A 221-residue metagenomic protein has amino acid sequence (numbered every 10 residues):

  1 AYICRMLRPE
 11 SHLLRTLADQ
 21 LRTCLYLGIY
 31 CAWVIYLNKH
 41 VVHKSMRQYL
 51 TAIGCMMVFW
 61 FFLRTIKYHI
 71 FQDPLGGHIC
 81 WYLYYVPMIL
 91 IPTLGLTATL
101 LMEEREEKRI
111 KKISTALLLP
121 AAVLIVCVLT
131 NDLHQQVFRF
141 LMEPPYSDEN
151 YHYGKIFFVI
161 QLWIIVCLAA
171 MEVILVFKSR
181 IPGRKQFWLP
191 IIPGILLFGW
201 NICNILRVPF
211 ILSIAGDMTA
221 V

Functional and structural regions predicted by a protein language model:
I3-C31, K155-L162: Hydrophobic transmembrane alpha-helical segments in integral membrane proteins
L7-H12, Y68-I79, L141-P144: Membrane-interface interhelical loops and short amphipathic "cap" helices that link adjacent transmembrane segments
L13-T16, H78-P87, Y146-I160: Short aromatic-rich membrane-water interface segments that cap or initiate transmembrane helices in multi-pass membrane
D19-P74, C80-T97, S114-Q135, P190-L206: Hydrophobic alpha-helical transmembrane segments of multi-pass membrane proteins
Y30-Y36, L94-L101, F158-P182: Alpha-helical transmembrane segments in multipass membrane proteins, preferentially the mid-helix core
S45, D148-F157, V173-I195: Membrane-helix boundary/juxtamembrane motif in polytopic membrane proteins
E103-V166: Membrane-proximal helix-loop-helix units in multi-pass membrane proteins
S179-V221: Interfacial "cap-and-anchor" motif at the non-cytosolic start of specific transmembrane alpha-helices
